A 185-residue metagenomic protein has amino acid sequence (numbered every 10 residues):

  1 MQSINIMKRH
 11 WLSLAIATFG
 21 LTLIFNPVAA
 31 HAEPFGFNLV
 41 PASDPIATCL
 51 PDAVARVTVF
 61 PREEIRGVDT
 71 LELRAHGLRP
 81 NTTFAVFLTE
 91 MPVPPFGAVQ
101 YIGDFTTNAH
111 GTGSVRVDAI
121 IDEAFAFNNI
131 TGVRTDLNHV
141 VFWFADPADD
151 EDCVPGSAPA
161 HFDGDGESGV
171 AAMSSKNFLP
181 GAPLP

Functional and structural regions predicted by a protein language model:
Q2-A15: Bacterial N-terminal signal peptides that target proteins for export
I4-M7, F25, S175: Generic cytosolic/nucleocytoplasmic N-terminal low-complexity/intrinsically disordered segments
H10-L12, T22, L71, Y101: Generic hydrophobic-segment detector
L21-A29: C-terminal segment of classical bacterial N-terminal signal peptides
A30-P185: N-terminal leader/targeting pre-sequences
